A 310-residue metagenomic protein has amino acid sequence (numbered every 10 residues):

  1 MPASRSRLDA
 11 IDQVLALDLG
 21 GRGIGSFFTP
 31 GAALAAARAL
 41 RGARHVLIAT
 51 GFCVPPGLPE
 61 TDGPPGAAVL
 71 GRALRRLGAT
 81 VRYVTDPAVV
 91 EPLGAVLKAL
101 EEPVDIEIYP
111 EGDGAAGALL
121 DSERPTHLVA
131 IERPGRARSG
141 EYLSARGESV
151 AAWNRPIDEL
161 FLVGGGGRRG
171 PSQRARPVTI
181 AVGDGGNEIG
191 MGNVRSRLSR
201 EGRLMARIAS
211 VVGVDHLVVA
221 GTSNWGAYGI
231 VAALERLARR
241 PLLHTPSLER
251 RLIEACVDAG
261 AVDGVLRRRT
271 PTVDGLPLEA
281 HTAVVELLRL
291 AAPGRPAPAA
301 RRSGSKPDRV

Functional and structural regions predicted by a protein language model:
M1-H45, S303: Positively charged, low-complexity intrinsically disordered leader regions
L47-P59: Short glycine-rich His-centered loop
P56, G63-P64, H127-L128, R133-R169 (+1 more regions): Conserved mixed alpha/beta catalytic, RNA-binding, or beta-rich assembly cores of soluble enzyme, regulatory
E60-G78: Histidine-anchored nucleotide/phosphate-binding helix
A79-A88: Short internal beta-strands
L97-L120: A glycine-rich helix N-cap at a beta->alpha junction
D121-P125: Glycine-rich phosphate-binding loop signature in dinucleotide/nucleotide-binding domains
G190-V310: C-terminal functional extensions of proteins
